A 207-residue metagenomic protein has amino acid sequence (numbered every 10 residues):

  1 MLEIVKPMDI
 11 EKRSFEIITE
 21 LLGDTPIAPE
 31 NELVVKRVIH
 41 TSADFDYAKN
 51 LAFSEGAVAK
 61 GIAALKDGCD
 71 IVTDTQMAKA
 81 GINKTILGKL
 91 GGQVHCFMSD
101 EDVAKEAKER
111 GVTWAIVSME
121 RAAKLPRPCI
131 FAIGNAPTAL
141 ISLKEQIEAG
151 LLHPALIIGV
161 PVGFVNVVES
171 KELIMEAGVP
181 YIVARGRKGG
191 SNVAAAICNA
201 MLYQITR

Functional and structural regions predicted by a protein language model:
M1-P29: Charged, compositionally biased N-terminal leader segments and the immediate start of the first structured element
P26-H40: N-terminal glycine-rich anion-binding loops that anchor highly charged ligand groups
I27, A63-L65, I86-G88, R121-P126 (+4 more regions): Solvent-exposed alpha-helices and their adjacent loops that cap or buttress functional pockets in soluble metabolic
T41-K49, A104-K105, L156: Short, basic, glycine/proline-bearing loop/turn elements
K49-A64: A short, well-structured juxtamembrane/interface segment
D74, I158-G159, I197: Buried hydrophobic positions in well-ordered alpha/beta secondary-structure cores of metabolic enzymes
T75-I147, P154-A155, G163: Conserved mixed alpha/beta catalytic, RNA-binding, or beta-rich assembly cores of soluble enzyme, regulatory
V165-R207: C-terminal functional extensions of proteins
